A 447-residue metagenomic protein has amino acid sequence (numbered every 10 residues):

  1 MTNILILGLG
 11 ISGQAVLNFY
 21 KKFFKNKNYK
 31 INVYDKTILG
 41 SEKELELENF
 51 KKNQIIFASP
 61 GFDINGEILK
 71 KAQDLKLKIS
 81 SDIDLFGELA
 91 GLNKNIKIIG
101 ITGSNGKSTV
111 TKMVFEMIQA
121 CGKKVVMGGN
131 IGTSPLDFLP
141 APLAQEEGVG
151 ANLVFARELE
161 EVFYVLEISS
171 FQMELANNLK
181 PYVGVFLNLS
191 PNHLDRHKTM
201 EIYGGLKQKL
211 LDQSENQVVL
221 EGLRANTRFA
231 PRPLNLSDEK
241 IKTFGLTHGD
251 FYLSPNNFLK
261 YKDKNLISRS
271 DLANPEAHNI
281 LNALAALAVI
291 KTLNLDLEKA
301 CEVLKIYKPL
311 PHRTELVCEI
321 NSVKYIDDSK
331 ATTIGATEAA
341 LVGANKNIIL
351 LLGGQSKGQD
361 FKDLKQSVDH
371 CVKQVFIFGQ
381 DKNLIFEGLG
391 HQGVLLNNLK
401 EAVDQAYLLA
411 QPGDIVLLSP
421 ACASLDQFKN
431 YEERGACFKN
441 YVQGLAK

Functional and structural regions predicted by a protein language model:
T2, N18-K22, S41, E46-K51 (+6 more regions): Phosphate-binding loop of NTP-binding sites
N3, G13-F19, F23, N95 (+2 more regions): Nucleotide phosphate-binding/pyrophosphate-handling subdomain across enzymes that bind or process nucleotide phosphates
L9: Glycine-rich Rossmann-fold phosphate-binding loop(s) that bind the pyrophosphate of adenine dinucleotide cofactors
Y20, I56, I101, N130 (+10 more regions): Residue-level signal for inorganic ion chemistry
N28-G40: NAD(P)-binding Rossmann-fold cofactor-contacting core
D35, S80-L85, V126-G128, L220-E221 (+5 more regions): Beta-strand->loop->alpha-helix junctions that form or flank phosphate-binding loops in nucleotide-handling enzymes
T37-E42, F62-E67, R224-T227, D250 (+2 more regions): Short, charged/polar "capping" segments at the starts of alpha-helices and the immediately preceding loops
L47, K362-D414: C-terminal helical cap/extension that packs against the catalytic core of soluble nucleotide-cofactor enzymes
